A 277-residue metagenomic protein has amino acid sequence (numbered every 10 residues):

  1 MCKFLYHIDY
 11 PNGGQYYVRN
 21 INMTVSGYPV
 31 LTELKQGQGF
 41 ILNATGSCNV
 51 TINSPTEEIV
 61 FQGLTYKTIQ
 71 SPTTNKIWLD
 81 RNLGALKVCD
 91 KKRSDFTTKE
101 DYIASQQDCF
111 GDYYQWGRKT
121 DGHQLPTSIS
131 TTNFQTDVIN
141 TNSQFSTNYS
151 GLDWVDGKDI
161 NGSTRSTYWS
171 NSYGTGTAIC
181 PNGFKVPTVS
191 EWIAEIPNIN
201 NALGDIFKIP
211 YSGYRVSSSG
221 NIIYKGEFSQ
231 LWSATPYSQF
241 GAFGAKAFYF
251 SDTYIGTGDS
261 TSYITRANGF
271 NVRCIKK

Functional and structural regions predicted by a protein language model:
M1, P55-C109: GGW-centered surface loops in extracellular recognition modules
M1-P55, G122, G157: N-terminal exported-region signature
P11-S26, D90-D108, G122-S172: Surface-exposed intrinsically disordered loops and tails
Y16, S71, K76, D80-K87 (+4 more regions): C-terminal, surface-exposed recognition/capping segments
G27, V60-T65, T257-D259: Short alpha-helical segments and helix-capping/turn motifs at coil-helix boundaries
V30-T32, I59, T68, I222 (+1 more regions): Generic marker of residues within folded, mature protein domains
Q36, F61-G63, G226: Residues that act as N-cap/strand-start positions at coil-to-secondary-structure junctions
